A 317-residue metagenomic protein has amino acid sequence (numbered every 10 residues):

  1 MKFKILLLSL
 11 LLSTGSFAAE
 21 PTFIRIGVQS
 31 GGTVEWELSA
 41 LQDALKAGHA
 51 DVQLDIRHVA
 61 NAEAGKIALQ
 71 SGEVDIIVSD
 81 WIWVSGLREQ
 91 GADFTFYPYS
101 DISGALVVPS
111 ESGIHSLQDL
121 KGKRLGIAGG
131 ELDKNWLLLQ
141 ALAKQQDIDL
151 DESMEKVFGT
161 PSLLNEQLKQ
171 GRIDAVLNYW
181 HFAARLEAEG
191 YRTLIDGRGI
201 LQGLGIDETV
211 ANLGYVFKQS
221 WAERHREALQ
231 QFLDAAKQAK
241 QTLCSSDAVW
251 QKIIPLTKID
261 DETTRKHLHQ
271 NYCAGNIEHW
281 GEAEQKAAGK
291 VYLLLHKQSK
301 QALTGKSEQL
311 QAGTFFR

Functional and structural regions predicted by a protein language model:
K4-T14: Bacterial N-terminal signal peptides
P21-L45, L106-V108, G113, L117-R185 (+2 more regions): Bilobed "Venus flytrap"/periplasmic-binding protein-like clamshell domains and structurally analogous long
I24-I26, G91-Y99, R124-A128, Q202-D207: A structural signal for short loop-to-beta-strand junctions that line the ligand-binding cleft of periplasmic/secreted
Q53-N61, V78, L150-T160: Short beta-strand-to-loop elements that line the ligand-binding cleft of bilobed periplasmic-binding protein-like
I82, V157, S162-I254: Pocket-lining segment of extracytoplasmic ligand-binding domains
F96-S116, L204, E208-Q219, E223: Hydrophobic/proline-rich hinge and linker segments of small-molecule sensing/allosteric domains, predominantly
A222-Q298: Secondary-structure end/capping motifs
G289-R317: Conserved C-terminal helix/tail region of periplasmic/extracytoplasmic solute-binding proteins
